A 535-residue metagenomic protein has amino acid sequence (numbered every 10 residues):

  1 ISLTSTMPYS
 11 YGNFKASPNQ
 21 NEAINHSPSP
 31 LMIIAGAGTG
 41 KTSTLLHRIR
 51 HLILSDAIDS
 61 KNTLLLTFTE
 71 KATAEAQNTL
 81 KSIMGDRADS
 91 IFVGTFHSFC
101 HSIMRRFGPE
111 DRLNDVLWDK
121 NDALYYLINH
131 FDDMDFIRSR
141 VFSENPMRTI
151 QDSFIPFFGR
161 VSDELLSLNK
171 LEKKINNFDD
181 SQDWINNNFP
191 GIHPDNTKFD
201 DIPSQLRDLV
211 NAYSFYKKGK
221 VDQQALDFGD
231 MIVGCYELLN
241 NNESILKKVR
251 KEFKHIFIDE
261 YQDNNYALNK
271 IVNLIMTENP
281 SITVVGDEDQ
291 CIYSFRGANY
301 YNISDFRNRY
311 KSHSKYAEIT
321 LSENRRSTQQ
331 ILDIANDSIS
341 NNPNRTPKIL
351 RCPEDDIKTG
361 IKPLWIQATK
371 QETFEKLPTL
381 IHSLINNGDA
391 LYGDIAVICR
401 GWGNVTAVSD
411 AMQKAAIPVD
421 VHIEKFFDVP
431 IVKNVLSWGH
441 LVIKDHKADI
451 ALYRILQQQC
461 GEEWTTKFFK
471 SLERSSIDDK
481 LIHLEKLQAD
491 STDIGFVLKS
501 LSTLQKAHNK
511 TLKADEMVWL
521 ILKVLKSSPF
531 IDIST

Functional and structural regions predicted by a protein language model:
I1-A35, T39, S43-T44, N62-L64 (+6 more regions): Accessory N-terminal region flanking or inserted into the helicase ATPase core in nucleic-acid motor proteins
I1-L113, K247, D333-N336: P-loop NTPase Walker
T6-P8, Y266-I366: Conserved RecA-like helicase ATPase core segment that couples NTP binding/hydrolysis to strand translocation
P8-S17, N21-A37, K61, D111-L117 (+3 more regions): Inter-lobe coupling/hinge region of RecA-like P-loop helicase motors
I58-A72, I91-V93, D259, V285 (+4 more regions): Conserved RecA-like ASCE P-loop NTPase motor core of nucleic-acid helicases/translocases
K61-S162, L166, Y301-S304: Conserved P-loop NTPase-based nucleic-acid remodeling module centered on helicase motor cores
I245-L246, K251, L472, D478 (+2 more regions): Conserved C-terminal motor-coupling region of P-loop helicases
R309, H313, D356-I361, N386-L512 (+2 more regions): ATPase/helicase motor core of nucleic-acid motors
